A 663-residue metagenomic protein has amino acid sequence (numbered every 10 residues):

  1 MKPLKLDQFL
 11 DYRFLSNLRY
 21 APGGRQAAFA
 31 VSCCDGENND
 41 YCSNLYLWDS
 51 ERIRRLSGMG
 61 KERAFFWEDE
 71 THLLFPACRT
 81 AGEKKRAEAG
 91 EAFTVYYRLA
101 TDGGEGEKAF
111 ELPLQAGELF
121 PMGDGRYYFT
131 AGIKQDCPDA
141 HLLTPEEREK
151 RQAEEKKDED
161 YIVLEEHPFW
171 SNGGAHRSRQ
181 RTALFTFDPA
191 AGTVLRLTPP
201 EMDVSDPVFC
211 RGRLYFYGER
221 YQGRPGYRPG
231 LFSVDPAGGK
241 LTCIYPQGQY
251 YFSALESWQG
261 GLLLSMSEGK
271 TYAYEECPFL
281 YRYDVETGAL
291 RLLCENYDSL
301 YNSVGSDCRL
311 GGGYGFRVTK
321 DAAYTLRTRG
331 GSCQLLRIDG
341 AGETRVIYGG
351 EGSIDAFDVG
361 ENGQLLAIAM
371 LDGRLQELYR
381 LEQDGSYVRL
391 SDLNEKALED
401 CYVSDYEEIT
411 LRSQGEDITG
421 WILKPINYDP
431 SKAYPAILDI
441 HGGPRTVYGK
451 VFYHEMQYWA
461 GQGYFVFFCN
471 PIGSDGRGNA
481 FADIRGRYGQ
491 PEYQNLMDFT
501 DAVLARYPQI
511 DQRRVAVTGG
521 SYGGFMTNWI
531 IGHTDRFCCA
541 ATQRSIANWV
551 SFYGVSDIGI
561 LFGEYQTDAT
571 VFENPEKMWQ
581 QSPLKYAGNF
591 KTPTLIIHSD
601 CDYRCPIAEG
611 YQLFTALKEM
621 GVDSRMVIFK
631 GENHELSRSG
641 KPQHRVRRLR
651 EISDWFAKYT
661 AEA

Functional and structural regions predicted by a protein language model:
M1-F14, Y46-R63, A87-A92, Y97-G117 (+10 more regions): Multi-bladed beta-propeller domains
Y12-A27, M59-P76, G82, E111-T130 (+11 more regions): Conserved beta-propeller blade repeats
S16-R19, K157, V163-E165, W170-S171 (+7 more regions): Non-catalytic accessory segments flanking enzyme active sites
A30-S50: Beta-propeller domains
E37-C42, G82-F93, A175-R181, G223-P229 (+3 more regions): Short, solvent-exposed loop/turn segments at conserved positions within beta-propeller repeat blades
S43, E83-F93, I133-F185, C277-Y281 (+3 more regions): Predominantly five- to eight-bladed beta-propeller fold
L393-R513, G520, G554: Cap/lid segment of the alpha/beta-hydrolase catalytic domain
P471-A663: Active-site-proximal cap/loop segments of hydrolase catalytic domains
